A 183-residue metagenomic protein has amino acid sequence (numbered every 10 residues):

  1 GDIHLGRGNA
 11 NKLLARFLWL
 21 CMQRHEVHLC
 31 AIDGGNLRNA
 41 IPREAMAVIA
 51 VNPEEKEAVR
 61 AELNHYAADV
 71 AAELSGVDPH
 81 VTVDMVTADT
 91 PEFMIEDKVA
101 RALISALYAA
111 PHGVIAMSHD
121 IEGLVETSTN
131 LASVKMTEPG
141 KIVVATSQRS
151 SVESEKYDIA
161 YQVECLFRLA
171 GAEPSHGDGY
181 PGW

Functional and structural regions predicted by a protein language model:
G1-R149: Midchain, well-structured core segments that form catalytic/ion-binding scaffolds
E126-W183: Substrate-recognition/cap regions that form aromatic- and gly/pro-loop-enriched pockets for small-molecule ligands
